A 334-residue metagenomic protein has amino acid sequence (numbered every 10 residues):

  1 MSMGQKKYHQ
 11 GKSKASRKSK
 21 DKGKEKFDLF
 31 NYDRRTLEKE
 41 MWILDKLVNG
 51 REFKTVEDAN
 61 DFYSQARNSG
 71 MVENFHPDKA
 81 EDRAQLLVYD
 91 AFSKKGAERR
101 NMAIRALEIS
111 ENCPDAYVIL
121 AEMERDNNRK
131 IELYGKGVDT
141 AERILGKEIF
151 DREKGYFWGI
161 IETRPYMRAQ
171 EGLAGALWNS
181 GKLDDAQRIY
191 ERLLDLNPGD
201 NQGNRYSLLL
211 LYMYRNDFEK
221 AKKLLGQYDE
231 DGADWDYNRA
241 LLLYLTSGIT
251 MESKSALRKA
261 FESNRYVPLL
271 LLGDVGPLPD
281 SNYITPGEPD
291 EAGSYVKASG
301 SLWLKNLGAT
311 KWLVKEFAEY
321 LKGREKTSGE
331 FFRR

Functional and structural regions predicted by a protein language model:
S2-I109, E325-R334: Extreme N-terminal leader/anchor segments
A66-G70, F75-H76, L241-R334: Long, ordered, amphipathic alpha-helical scaffolds
E73-D78, A106, V138-T163, L194-L196: Flexible helix-coil transition and linker loops at the boundaries of alpha-helical arrays
K79-D82, N112, W158-P165, K182 (+2 more regions): Structural signature of alpha-solenoid helical repeat junctions
S93, A97, L120, E124-N127 (+3 more regions): Structural motif corresponding to the intra-repeat A-B loop/turn of tetratricopeptide repeats
A116, A169, G203-N204, W235 (+1 more regions): TPR alpha-solenoid repeat register
N128-L145, E191-D200, M213, K223-A233 (+1 more regions): TPR/TPR-like (Sel1-like) alpha-helical repeat modules
